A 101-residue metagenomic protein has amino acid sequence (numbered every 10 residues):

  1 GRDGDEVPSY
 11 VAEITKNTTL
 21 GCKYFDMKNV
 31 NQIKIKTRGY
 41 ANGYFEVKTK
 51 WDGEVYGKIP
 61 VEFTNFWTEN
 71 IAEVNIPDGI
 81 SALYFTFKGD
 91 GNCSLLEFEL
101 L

Functional and structural regions predicted by a protein language model:
G1-L101: Extracytoplasmic
